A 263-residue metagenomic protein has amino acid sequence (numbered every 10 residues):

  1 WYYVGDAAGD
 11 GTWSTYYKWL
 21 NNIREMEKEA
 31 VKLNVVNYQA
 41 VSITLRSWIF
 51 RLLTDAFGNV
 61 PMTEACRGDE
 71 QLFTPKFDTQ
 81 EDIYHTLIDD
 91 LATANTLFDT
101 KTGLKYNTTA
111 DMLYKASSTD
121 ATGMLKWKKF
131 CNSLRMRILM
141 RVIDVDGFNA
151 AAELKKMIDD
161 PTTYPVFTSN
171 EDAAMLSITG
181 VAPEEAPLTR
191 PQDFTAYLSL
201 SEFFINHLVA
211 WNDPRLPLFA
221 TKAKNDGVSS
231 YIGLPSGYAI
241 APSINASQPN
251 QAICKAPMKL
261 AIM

Functional and structural regions predicted by a protein language model:
W1-L45, I49-M263: Structured, solvent-exposed acidic/aromatic patches
